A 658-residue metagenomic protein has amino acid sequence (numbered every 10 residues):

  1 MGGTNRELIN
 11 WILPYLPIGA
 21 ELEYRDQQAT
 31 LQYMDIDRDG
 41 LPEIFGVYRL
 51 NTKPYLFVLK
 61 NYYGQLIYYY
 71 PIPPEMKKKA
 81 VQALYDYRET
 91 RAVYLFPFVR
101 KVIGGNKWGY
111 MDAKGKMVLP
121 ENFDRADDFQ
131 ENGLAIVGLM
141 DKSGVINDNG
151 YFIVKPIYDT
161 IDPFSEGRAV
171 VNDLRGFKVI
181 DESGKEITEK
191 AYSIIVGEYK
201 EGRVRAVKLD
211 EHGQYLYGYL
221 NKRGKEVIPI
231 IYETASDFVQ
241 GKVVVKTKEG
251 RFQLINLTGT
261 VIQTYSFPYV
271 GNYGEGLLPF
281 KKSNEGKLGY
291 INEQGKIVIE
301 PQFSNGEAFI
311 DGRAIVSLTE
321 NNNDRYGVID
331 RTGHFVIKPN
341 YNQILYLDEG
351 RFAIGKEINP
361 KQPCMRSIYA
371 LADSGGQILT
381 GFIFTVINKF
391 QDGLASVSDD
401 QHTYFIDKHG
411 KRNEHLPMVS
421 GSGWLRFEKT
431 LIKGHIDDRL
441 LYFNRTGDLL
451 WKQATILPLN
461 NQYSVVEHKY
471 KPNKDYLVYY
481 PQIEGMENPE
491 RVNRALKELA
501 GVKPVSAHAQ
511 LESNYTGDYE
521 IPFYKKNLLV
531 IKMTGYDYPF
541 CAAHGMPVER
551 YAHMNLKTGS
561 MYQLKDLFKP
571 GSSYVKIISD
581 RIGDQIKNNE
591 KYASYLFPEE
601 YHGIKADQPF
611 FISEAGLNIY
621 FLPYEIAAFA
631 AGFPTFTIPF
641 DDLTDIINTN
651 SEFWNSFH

Functional and structural regions predicted by a protein language model:
M1-L95, V99-W108, A113-N122, A126-L134 (+13 more regions): Beta-propeller-forming repeat regions
I18-L22, K116-E121, Y151-I157, K185-S193 (+6 more regions): A short beta-strand motif characteristic of beta-propeller blades
Q28-Q32, E75-E89, N122-E131, Y158-E166 (+8 more regions): Repeated scaffold domains used in trafficking and secretory/extracellular systems, primarily beta-propellers
A29, T90, F98-K101, G105-G109 (+13 more regions): Compositionally biased intrinsically disordered regions enriched in Thr/Gly
Y62-Y63, A113-K114, D148-Y151, E182-K185 (+8 more regions): Short loop/turn segments that connect beta-strands within beta-propeller blades
F177-L318, N323-G333, Y369: Solenoidal tandem-repeat scaffolds enriched in leucines and small polar residues
